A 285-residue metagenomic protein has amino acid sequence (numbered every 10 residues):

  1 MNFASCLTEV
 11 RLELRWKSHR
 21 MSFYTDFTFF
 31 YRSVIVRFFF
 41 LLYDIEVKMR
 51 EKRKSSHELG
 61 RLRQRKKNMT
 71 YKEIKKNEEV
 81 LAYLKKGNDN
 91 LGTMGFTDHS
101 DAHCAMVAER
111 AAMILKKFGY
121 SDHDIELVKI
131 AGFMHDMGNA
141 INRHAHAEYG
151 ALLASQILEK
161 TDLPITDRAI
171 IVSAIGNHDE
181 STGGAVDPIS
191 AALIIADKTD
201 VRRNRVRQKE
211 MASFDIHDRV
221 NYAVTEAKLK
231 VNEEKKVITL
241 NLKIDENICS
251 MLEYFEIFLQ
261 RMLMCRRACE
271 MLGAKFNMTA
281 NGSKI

Functional and structural regions predicted by a protein language model:
N2, H19, Y24-D26, Y31 (+2 more regions): Intrinsic-disorder-associated, low-complexity terminal segments enriched in Asp/Asn/His/Tyr and depleted of Lys/Arg
D26-R32, V36, E46, R50 (+2 more regions): Short, low-complexity, charge-dense intrinsically disordered segments
R63, D200-I285: Terminal helices and disordered tails flanking the catalytic cores of nucleotide-processing hydrolases
R65-H146: Acidic/His-rich, divalent-metal-binding segments that scaffold phosphate/diphosphate chemistry
A108-A111, H146-K160: An active-site-proximal "capping" alpha-helix that borders the catalytic cofactor pocket
P164-T225: Histidine/acidic-rich helix-loop-helix segments that form or flank divalent-metal centers in metalloenzyme catalytic
